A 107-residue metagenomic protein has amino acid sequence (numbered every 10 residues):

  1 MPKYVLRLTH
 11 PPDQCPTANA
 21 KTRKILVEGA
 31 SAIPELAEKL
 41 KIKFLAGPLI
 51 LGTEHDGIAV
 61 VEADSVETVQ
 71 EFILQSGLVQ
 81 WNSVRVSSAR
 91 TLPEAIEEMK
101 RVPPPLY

Functional and structural regions predicted by a protein language model:
M1-H55, D64-T68, E94-Y107: Short S/T/G/P-rich N-terminal loop/turn motif that feeds into the first structured element of a domain
A63-E94: An amphipathic, aromatic/His-enriched active-site/gating alpha helix that lines ligand/cofactor pockets
